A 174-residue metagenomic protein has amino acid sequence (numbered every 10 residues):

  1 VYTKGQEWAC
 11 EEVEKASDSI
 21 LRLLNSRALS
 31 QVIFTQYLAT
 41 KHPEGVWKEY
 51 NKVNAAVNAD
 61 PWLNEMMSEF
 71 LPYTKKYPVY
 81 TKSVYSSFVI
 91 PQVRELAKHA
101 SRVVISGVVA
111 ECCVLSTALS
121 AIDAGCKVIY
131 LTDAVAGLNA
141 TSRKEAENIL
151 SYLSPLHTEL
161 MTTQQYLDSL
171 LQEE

Functional and structural regions predicted by a protein language model:
V1-G5: Short acidic, Gly/Ser-rich segments with clustered Asp/Glu that frequently serve as metal-coordination loops in enzyme
Q6-Y37: A short alpha/beta connector and helix-capping loop motif
E7-E11, V53-N54, V104-I105: Short, contiguous strand/loop micro-motifs
A9-V13, Y50-N51, A121-D123: Glycine-rich, phosphate-binding/catalytic loops in enzymes
E11, E44, T162-Q165: Residue-level marker of intrinsically disordered, low-complexity segments enriched for small/polar residues
R22-S26, A55-E174: Active-site-adjacent betaalpha module
Q31-V32, L38-P72: Short, surface-exposed acidic-centric catalytic microdomains
